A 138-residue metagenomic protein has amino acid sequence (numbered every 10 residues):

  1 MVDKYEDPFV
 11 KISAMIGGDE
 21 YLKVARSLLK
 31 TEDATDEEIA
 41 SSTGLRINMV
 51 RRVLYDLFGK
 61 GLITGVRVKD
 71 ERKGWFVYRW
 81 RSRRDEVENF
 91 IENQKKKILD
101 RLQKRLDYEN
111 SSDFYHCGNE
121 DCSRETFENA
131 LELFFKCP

Functional and structural regions predicted by a protein language model:
M1-A25, A130-E132: Short alpha-helical segments that sit at the start of domains
I16, L29, I63: Long C-terminal interaction/binding lobes of large macromolecular proteins
Y21-L45: Short acidic, hydrophobic short linear motifs in intrinsically disordered regions
N48: Key DNA-contact positions within bacterial/archaeal DNA-binding proteins
R51-Y55: Short, hydrophobic-biased segments on the C-terminal half of alpha helices that form "recognition helices"
F58-E71: A short, conserved structural fragment
W75-S112: Short, amphipathic alpha-helical interaction segments positioned at domain boundaries
K97-P138: Exposed, interaction-prone assembly regions rather than primary DNA-binding/catalytic cores
